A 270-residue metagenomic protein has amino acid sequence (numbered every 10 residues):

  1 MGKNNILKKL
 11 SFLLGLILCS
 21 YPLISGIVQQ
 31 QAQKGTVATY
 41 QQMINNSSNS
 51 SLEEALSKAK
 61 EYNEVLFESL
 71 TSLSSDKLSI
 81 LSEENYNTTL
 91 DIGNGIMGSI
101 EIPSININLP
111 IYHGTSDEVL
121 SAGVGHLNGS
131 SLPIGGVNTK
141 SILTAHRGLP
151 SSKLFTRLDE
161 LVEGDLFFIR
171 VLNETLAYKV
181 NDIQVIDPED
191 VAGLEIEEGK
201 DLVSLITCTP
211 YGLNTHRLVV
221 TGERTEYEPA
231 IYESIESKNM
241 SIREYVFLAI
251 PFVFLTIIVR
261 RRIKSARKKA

Functional and structural regions predicted by a protein language model:
G2, E233-A270: C-terminal single-pass membrane-anchor helix
N5-E244: Solvent-exposed, non-transmembrane regions of membrane-associated and secreted proteins
